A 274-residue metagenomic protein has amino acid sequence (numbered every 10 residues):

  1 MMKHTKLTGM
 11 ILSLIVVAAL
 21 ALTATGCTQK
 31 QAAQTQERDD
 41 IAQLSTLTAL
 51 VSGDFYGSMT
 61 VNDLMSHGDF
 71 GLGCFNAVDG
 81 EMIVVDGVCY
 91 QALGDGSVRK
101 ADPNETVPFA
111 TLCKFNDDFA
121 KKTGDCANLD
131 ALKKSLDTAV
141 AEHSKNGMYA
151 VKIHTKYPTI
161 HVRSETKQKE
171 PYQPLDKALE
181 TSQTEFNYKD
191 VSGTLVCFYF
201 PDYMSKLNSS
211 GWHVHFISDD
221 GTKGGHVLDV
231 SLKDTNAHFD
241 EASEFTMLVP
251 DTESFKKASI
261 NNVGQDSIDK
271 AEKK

Functional and structural regions predicted by a protein language model:
M2-L14: Bacterial N-terminal signal peptides that target proteins for export
T23-G26: C-terminal motif of bacterial Sec signal peptides marking the signal peptidase cleavage site
Q29-R38: Bacterial Sec signal peptide processing site at the extreme N-terminus
A49-T111: N-terminal low-complexity or amphipathic/hydrophobic leaders
A92-A139, H143: A glycine-rich, hydrophobic loop/mini-helix early in the fold
K133-F198, Y203-L207: Long, positively charged binding patches that form subdomain-scale interaction surfaces for polyanionic ligands
S209-I217: Histidine-centered divalent-metal-coordination microenvironment in nucleic-acid enzymes
S218-N261: A hydrophobic, small-residue-rich beta->alpha segment in the mid-to-C-terminal subdomain of diverse proteins
